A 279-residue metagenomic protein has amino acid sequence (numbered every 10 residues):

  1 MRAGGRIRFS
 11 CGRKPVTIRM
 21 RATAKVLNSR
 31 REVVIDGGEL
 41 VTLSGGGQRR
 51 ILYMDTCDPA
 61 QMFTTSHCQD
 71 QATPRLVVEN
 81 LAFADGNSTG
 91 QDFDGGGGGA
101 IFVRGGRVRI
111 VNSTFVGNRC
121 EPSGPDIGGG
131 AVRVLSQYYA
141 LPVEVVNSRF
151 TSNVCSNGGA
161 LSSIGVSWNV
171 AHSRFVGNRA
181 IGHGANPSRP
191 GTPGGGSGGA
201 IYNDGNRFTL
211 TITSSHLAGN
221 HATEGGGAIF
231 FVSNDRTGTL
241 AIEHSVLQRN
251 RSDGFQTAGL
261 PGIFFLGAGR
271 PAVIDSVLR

Functional and structural regions predicted by a protein language model:
M1-F9: Acidic Gly/Asp/Thr-rich repetitive segments characteristic of extracellular carbohydrate-active and adhesion proteins
R2, R19-V34, T42-E79, A84-R107 (+3 more regions): Extracellular beta-strand-rich solenoid/capping regions of secreted or surface-exposed proteins that bind or remodel
G5, V16, R31-V33, E39-V41 (+16 more regions): The right-handed parallel beta-helix/beta-solenoid scaffold, focusing on the short coil/turn and N-cap positions
F9-S10, P15-R19: Solvent-exposed adhesion/ligand-recognition segments of exported proteins
D36, S44, Y53-D55, A84 (+12 more regions): Residue-level detector of conserved, well-ordered beta-strand and adjacent loop positions that form binding/recognition
G37-E39, T73-N87, R107-E121, Y139-S156 (+5 more regions): Right-handed parallel beta-helix
Y53-D58, G86-G95, G117-G128, R133-S136 (+4 more regions): Acidic/polar low-complexity surface segments
